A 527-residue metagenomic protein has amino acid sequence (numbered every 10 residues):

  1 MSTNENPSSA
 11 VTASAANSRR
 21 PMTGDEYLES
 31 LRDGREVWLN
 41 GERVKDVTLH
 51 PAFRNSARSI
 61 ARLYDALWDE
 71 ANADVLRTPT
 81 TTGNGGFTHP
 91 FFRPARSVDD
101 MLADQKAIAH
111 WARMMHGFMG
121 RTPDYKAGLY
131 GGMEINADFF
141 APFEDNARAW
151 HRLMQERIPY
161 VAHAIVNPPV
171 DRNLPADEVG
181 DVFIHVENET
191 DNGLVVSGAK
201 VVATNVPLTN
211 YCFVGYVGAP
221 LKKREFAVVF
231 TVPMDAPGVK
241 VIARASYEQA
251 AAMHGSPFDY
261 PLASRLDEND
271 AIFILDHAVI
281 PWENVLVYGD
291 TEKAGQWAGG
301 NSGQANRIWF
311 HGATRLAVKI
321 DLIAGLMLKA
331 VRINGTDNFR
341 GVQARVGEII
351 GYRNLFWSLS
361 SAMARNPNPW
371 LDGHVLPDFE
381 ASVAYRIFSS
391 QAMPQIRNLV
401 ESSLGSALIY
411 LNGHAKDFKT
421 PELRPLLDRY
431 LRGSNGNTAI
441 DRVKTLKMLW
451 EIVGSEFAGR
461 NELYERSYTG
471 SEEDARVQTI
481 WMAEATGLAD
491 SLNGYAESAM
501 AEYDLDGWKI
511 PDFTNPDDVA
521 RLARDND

Functional and structural regions predicted by a protein language model:
M1-T78: Acidic/polar, glycine-rich intrinsically disordered N-terminal extensions of enzymes
R54, R58, R152-Q155, V195 (+4 more regions): Generic structural signal for well-ordered, non-transmembrane alpha-helical segments in soluble/cytosolic regions
P79-Y211, Y216-K240: Glycine-rich flavin
H163-G312, E484-N526: FAD-binding core of flavoproteins
V166, R332, S358-R365, P394-E401 (+1 more regions): Charged/polar positions within long, soluble alpha-helices
H311-P369: Extended amphipathic alpha-helical segments enriched in small hydrophobics
Q343-G347, V375-V383: Short, charged, amphipathic alpha-helical segments
E380-R524: Alpha-helix capping/hinge segments and adjacent helical runs
